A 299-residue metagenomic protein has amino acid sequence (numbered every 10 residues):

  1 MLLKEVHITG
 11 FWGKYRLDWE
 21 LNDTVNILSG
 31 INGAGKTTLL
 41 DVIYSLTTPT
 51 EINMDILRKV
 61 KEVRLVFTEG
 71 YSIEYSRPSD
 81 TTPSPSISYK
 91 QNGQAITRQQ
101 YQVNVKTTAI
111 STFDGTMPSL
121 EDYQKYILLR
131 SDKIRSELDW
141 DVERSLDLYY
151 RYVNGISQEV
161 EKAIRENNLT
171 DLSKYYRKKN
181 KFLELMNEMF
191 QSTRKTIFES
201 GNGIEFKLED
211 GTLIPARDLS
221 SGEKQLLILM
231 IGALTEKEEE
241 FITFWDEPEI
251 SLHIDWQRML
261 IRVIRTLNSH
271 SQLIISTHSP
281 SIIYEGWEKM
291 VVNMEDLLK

Functional and structural regions predicted by a protein language model:
M1-V63, E69-Y75, E184, E199-K299: Switch/communication elements of ASCE P-loop NTPase nucleotide-binding domains
P49-D218: Phosphate-coordinating catalytic segments in nucleotide- and nucleic-acid-processing enzymes
